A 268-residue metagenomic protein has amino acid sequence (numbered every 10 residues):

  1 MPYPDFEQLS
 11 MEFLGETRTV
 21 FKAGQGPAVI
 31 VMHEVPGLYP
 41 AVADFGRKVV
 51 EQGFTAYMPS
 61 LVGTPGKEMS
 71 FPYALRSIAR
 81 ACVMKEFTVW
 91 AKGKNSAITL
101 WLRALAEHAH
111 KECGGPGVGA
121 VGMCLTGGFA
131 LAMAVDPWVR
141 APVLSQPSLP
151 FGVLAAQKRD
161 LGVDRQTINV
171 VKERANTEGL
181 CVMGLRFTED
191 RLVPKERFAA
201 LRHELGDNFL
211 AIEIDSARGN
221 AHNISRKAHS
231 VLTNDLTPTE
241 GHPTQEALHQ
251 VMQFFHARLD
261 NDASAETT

Functional and structural regions predicted by a protein language model:
M1-T268: N-terminal cap/leader regions of alpha/beta-hydrolase-fold enzymes, predominantly small-molecule hydrolases
